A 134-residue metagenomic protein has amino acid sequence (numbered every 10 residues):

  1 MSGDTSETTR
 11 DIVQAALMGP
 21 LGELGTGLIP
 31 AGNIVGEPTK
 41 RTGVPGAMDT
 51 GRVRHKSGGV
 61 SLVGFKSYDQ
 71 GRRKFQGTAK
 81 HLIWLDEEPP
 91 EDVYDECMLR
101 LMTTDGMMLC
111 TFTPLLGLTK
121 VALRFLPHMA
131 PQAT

Functional and structural regions predicted by a protein language model:
M1-T134: Phosphate/NTP-binding elements of NTP-utilizing enzymes
